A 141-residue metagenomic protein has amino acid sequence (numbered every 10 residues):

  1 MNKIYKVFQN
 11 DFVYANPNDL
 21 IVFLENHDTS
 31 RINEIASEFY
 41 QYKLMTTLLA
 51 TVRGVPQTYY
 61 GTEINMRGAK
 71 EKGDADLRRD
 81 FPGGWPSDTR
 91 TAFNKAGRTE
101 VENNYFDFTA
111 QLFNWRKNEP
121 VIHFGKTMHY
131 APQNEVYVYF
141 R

Functional and structural regions predicted by a protein language model:
N2-Y5, Y14-P17, F23-N26, R31-R141: Loop/helix patches that line or flank the sugar-binding groove of alpha-linked glycan CAZymes
F8-N10: Short, P/G- and charge-enriched loop/turn segments at secondary-structure junctions
